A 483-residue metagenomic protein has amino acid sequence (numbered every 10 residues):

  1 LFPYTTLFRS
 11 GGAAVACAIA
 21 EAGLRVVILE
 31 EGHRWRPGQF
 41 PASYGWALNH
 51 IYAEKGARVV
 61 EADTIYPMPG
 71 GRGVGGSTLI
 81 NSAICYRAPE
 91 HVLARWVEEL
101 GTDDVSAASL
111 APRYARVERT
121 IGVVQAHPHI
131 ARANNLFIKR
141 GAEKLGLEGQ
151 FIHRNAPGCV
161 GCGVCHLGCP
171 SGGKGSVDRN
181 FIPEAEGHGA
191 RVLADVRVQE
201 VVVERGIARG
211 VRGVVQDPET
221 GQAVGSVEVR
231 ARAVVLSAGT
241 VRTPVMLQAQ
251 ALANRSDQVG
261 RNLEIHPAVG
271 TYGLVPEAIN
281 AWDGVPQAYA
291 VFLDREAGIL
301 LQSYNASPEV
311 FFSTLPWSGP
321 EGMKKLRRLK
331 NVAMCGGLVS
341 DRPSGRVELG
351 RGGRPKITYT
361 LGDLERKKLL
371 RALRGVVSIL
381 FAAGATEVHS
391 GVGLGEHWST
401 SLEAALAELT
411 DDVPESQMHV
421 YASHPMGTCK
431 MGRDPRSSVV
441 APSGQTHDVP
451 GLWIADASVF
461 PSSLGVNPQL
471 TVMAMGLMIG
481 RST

Functional and structural regions predicted by a protein language model:
L1-L7: Short, small-residue-biased leader/transition segments that mark boundaries at the very start of proteins
G12-A13: N-terminal Rossmann-fold NAD(P) dinucleotide-binding loop
A18-V27, G32-P37, G187, V196 (+6 more regions): Glycine-rich loop(s) and the adjacent beta-strand/alpha-helix scaffold that form part
A22-L24, E31-N81, A88-H91, N135-G141: N-terminal FAD cofactor-binding segment of flavoenzymes
V74-C159, T360, L364: Rossmann-like flavin
N81, S256-L380, E387, V413-S416 (+3 more regions): FAD cofactor-binding and catalytic pocket of flavoenzymes
A126-N135, R154, H166-E184, L193-D195: Short beta-strand to alpha-helix junction loop
F151-I152, G158-C165, E200-G210, A385-S462 (+1 more regions): A glycine-rich dinucleotide-binding beta-alpha-beta segment and adjacent secondary-structure elements that constitute
